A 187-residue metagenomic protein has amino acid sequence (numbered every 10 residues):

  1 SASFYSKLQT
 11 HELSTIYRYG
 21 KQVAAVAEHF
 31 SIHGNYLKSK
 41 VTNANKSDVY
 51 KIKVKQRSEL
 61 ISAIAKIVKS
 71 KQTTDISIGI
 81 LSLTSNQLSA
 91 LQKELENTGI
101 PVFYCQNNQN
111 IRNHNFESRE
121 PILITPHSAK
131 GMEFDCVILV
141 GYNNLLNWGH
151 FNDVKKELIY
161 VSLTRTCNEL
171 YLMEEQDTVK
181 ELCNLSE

Functional and structural regions predicted by a protein language model:
S1-E187: Conserved helicase motor core of SF1/SF2 NTP-dependent helicases
